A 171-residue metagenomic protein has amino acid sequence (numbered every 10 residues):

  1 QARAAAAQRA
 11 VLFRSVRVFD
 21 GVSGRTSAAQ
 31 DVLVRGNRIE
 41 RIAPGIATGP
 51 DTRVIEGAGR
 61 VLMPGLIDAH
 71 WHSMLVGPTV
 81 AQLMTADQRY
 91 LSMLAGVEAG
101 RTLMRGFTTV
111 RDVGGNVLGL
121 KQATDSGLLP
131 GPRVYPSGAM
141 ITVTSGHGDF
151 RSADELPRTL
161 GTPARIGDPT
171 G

Functional and structural regions predicted by a protein language model:
A2-A7: Boundary at the C-terminal end of the N-terminal hydrophobic targeting segment
V18, V22-M63: Histidine-rich, glycine-flanked metal-binding segment
T48-G49, L103, G127-P130: Extracellular/periplasmic catalytic domains that process cell-envelope and extracellular macromolecules
D51, F107, G131-R133: A generic structural signal for alpha->beta connector loops
I55, R111-D112, P136: General beta-strand structural signal in soluble alpha/beta enzymes
R60-S126, T144-S152: Metal-associated gating/positioning segment near the N- to mid-region
L128-G171: Metal-coordinating catalytic core of metallo-dependent amide/deamination hydrolases
